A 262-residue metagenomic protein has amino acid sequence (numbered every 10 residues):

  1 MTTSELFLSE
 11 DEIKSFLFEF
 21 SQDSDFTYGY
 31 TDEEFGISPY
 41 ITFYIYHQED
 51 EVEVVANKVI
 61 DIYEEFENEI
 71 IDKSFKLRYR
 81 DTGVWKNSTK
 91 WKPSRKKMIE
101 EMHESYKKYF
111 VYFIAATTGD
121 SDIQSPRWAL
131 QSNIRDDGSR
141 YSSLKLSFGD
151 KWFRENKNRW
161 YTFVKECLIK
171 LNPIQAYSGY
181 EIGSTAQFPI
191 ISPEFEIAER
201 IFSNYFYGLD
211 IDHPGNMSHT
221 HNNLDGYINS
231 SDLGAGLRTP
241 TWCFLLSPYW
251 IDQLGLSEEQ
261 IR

Functional and structural regions predicted by a protein language model:
T2-D72, A186-R262: C-terminal interaction module
I71-E194: Internal, hydrophobic cores of structured domains that mediate oligomerization or house catalytic pockets within large
